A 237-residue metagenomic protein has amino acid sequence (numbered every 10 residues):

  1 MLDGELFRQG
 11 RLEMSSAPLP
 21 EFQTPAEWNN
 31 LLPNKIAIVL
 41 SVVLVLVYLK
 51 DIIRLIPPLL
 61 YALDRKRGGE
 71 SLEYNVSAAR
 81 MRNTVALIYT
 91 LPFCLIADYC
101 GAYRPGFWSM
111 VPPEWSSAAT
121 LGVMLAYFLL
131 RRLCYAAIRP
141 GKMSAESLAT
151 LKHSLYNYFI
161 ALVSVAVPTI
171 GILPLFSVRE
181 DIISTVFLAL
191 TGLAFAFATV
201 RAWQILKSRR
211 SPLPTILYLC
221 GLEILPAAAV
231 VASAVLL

Functional and structural regions predicted by a protein language model:
M1-N83, C94: N-terminal juxtamembrane cytosolic/stromal segments of multi-pass membrane proteins
N29-L46, P113-Y127, E180-A189: Alpha-helical transmembrane segments
S41, R82-C100, A126, L130 (+4 more regions): Hydrophobic alpha-helical transmembrane segments of multi-pass integral membrane proteins
R54-E70, A136-S147, W203-Q204: Cytoplasmic membrane-interface regions of multi-pass membrane proteins
G68-L121: Hydrophobic alpha-helical segments and helix pairs
S71-A78, E146-L155, L213-L219: Membrane-interface segments at loop-to-transmembrane junctions
A102-L175: Alpha-helical transmembrane segments with an aromatic anchor "belt"
V165-L237: Terminal transmembrane helical module of multi-pass membrane proteins
